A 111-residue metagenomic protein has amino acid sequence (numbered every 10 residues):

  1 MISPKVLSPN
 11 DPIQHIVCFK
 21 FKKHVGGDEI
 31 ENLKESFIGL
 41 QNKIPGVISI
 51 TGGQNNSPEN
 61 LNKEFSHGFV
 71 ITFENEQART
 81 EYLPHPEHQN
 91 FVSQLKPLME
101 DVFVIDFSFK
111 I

Functional and structural regions predicted by a protein language model:
M1-S66, E74-E81, S108-I111: Short S/T/G/P-rich N-terminal loop/turn motif that feeds into the first structured element of a domain
K43-V47, T72-I105: An amphipathic, aromatic/His-enriched active-site/gating alpha helix that lines ligand/cofactor pockets
